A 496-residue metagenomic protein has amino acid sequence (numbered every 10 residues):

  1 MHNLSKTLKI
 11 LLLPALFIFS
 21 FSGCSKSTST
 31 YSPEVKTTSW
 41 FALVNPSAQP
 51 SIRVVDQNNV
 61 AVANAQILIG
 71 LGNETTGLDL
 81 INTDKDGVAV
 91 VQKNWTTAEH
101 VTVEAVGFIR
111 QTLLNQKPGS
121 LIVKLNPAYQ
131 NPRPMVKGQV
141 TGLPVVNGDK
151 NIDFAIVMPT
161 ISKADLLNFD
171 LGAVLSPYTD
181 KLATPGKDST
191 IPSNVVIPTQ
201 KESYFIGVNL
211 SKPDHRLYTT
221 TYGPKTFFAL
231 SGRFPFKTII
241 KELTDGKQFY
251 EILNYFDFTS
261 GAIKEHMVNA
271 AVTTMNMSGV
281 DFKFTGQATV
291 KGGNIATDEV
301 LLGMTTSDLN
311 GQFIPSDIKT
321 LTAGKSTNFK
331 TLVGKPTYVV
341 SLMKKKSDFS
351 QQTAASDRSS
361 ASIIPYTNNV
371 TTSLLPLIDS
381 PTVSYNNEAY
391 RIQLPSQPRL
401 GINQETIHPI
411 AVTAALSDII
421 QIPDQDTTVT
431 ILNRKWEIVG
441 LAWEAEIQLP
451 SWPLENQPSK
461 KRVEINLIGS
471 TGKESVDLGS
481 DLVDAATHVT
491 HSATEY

Functional and structural regions predicted by a protein language model:
H2-L11: Bacterial N-terminal signal peptides that target proteins for export
S20-G23: C-terminal motif of bacterial Sec signal peptides marking the signal peptidase cleavage site
S25-S51, V55-N58, E74, I81 (+2 more regions): Beta-strand-rich domain onsets/edges
L43-V54, N58-N82, V88-Q111, E455-N456: Beta-strand-dominated extracellular/periplasmic modules and repeats in secreted or surface-exposed proteins
V88, W95, E99-N386: Preference for solvent-exposed, low-hydrophobicity sequence contexts
N387-I407, L449: Conserved aromatic anchor
N456-S475: Beta-strand-rich modules
E474-Y496: Extracellular fibronectin type III
